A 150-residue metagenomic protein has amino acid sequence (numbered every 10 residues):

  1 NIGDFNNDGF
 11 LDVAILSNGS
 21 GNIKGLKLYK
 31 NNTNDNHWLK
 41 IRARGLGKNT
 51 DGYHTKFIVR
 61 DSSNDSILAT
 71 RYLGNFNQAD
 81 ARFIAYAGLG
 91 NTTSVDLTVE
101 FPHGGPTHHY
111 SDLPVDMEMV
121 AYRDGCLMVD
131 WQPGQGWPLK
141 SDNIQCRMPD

Functional and structural regions predicted by a protein language model:
N1-D150: Gly/Ser/Thr/Pro-enriched helix-cap/hinge segments flanking short amphipathic alpha-helices
